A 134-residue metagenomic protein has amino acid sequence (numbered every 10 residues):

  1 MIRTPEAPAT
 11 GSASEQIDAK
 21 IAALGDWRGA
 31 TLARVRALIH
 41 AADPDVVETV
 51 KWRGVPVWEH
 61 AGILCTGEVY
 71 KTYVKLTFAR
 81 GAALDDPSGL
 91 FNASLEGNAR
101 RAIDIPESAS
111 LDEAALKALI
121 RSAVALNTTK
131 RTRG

Functional and structural regions predicted by a protein language model:
M1-G134: Charge-dense, helix-prone N-terminal extensions
